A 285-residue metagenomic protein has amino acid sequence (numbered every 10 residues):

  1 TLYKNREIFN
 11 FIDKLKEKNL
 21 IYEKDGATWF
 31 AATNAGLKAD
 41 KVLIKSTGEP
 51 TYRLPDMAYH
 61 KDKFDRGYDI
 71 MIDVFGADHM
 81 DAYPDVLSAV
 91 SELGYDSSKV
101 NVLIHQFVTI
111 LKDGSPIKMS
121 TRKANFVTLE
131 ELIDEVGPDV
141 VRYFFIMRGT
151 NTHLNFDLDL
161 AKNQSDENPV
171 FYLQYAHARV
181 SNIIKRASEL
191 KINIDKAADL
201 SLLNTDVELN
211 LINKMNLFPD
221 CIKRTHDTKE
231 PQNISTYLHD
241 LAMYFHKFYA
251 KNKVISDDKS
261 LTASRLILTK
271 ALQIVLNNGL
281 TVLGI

Functional and structural regions predicted by a protein language model:
T1-I285: Non-catalytic interaction-recognition regions
